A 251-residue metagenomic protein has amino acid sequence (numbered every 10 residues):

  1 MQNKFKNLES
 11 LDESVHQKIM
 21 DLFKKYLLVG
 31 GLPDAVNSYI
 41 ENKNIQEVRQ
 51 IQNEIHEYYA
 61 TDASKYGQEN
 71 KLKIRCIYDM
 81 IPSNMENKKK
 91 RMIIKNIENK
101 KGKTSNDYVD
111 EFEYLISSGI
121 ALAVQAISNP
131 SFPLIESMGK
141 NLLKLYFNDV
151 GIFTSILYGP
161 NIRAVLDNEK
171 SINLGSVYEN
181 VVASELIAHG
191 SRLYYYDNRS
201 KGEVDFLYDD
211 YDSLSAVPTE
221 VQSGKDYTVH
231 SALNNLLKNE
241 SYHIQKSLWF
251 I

Functional and structural regions predicted by a protein language model:
M1-E86: Interdomain motor-coupling "hinge/lid" segment immediately C-terminal to the ATP-binding subdomain of NTP-driven enzymes
S10, E98-N99, N168-K170: Short, contiguous strand/loop micro-motifs
I51, L72, K103, D110 (+2 more regions): A generic structural signal for residues located within well-ordered alpha-helices of large catalytic or ligand-binding
E69, N87-K88, N106, L122-Q125: Phosphate-coordinating catalytic segments in nucleotide- and nucleic-acid-processing enzymes
E86-N99: Short acidic, hydrophobic short linear motifs in intrinsically disordered regions
K101-S118: Short amphipathic alpha-helical interaction segments
I116-I251: A cross-kingdom feature that marks ATP-driven nucleic-acid transaction machinery
